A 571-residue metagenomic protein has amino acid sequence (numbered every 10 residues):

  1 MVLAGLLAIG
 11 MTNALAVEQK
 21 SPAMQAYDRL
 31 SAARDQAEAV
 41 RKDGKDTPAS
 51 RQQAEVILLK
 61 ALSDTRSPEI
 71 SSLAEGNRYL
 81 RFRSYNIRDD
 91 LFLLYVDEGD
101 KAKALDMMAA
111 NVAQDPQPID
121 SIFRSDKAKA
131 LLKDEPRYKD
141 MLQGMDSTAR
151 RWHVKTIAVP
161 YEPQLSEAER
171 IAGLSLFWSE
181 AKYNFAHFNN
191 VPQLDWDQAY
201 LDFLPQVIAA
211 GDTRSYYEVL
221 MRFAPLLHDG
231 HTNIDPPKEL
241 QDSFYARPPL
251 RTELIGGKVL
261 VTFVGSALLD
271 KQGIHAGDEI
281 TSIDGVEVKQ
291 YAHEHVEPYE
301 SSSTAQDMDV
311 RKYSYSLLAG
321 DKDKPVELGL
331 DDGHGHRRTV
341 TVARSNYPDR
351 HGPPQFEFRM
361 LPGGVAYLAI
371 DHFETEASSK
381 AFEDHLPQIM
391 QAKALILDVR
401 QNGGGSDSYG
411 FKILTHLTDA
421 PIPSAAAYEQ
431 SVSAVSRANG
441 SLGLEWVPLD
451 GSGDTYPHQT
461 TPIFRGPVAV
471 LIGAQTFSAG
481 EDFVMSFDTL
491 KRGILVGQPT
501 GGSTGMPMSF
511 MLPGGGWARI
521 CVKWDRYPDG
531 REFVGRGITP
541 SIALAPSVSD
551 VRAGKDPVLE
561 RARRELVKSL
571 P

Functional and structural regions predicted by a protein language model:
V2-N13: Bacterial N-terminal signal peptides
A16-I87, L91, D97-L395, V399-E429 (+6 more regions): Flexible, low-complexity junctional segments that flank or bridge functional domains
A366, A392-I396, I463-A469, K491: Short, surface-exposed connector motifs at secondary-structure boundaries
D384-Q388, T455-T460, M485-S486: Mature extracellular/periplasmic domains of secretome proteins
P467-T489, I494-G501: Extended C-terminal subregions enriched in glycine
D488, G497-Q498, S503-M511, A518-I520 (+1 more regions): C-terminal soluble interaction/assembly domains
G537-S549: A hydrophobic, small-residue-rich beta->alpha segment in the mid-to-C-terminal subdomain of diverse proteins
